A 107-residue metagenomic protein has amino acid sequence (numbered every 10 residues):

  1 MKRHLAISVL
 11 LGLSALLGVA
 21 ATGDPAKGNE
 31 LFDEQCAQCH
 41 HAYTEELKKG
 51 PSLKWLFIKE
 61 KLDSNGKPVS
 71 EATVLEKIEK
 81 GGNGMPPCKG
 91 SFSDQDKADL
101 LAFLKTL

Functional and structural regions predicted by a protein language model:
M1-P25, K77, F103-L107: Post-cleavage N-terminal segment of exported redox proteins
L5, G66, D96: Solvent-exposed, flexible loop/coil residues
G18, S64, P87-G90: Short, flexible active-site loop motifs that bind/organize anionic cofactors or intermediates
T22, P68, S91-F92: Short, conserved sequence motifs enriched in acidic/basic residues, glycine, and aromatics that mark functional "hot
P25, N29-E30, H41-L75: Gly/Gly-Pro-rich "capping" loops immediately C-terminal to redox-active cysteine motifs in periplasmic/lumenal
D33: Residues immediately within or flanking Cys/His clusters that coordinate Zn2+ in small zinc-binding modules
C36-C39: Short cysteine clusters
K48-L56, E76-L107: Axial heme c-ligation environment in periplasmic c-type cytochrome domains
